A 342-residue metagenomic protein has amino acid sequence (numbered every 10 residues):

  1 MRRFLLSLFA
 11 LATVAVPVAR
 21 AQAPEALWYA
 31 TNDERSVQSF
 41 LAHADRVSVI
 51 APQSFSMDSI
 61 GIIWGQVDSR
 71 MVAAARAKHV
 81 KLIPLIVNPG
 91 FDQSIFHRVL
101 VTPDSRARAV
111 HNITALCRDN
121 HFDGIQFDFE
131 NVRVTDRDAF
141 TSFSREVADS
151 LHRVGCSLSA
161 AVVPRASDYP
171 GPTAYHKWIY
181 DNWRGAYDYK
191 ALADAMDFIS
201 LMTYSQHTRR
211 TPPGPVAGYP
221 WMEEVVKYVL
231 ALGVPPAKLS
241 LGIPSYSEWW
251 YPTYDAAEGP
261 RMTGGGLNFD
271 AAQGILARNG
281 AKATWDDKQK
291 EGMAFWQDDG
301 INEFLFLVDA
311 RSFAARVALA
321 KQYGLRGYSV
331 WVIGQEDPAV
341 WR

Functional and structural regions predicted by a protein language model:
F4-A15: Sec-dependent N-terminal signal peptides
Q22-N112: Glycan-recognition patch characteristic of GH18 chitinases/ENGases and related GlcNAc/peptidoglycan-binding proteins
T31-A44, P103-R118, D181-K190, D309-L319: Short, acidic/polar
I50, F127, I199, L241 (+2 more regions): Conserved, mostly hydrophobic/aromatic
I60-I62, Q66, R133-L276: Substrate-binding surface in catalytic domains of secreted glycosidases
G90-N120, D168-Y187, Y204: Active-site-adjacent "subsite" loops/lids of carbohydrate-active enzymes
F91, S245-A318, V340: Glycan-binding loop/region signatures in secreted carbohydrate-active enzymes
S312-R342: Acidic/aromatic/glycine-rich contiguous surface patches that form carbohydrate-binding/processing clefts and analogous
